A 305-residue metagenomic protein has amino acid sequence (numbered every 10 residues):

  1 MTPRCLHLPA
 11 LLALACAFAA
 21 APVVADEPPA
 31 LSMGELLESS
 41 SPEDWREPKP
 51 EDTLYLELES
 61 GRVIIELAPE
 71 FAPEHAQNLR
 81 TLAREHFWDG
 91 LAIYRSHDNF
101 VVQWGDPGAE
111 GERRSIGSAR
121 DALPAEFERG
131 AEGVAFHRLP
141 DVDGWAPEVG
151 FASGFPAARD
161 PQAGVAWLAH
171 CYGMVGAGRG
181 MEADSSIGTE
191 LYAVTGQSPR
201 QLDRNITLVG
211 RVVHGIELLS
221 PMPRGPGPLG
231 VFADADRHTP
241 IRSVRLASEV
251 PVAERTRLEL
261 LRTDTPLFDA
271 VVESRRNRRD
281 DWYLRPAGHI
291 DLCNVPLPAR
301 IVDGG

Functional and structural regions predicted by a protein language model:
M1-L11: Bacterial N-terminal signal peptides that target proteins for export
P9-A19: Bacterial N-terminal signal peptides
V23-G305: Cyclophilin-like peptidyl-prolyl cis-trans isomerases
